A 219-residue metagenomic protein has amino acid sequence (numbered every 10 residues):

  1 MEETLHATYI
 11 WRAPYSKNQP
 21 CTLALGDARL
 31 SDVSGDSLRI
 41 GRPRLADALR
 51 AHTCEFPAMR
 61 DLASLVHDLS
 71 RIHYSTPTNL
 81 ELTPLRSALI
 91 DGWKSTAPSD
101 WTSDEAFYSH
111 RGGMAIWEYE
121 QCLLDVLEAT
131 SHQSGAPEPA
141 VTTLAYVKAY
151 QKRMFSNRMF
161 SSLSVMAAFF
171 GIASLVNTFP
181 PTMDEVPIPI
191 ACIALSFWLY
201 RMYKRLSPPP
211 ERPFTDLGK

Functional and structural regions predicted by a protein language model:
M1-L30, S34-G35, L45-R60, D68 (+6 more regions): ATP-dependent phospho-/nucleotidyl transfer catalytic cores
S37-L38, P98: N-terminal start-of-chain detector that recognizes signal peptides and the immediate post-cleavage beginning
I40-P43: Detector for the conserved DFG-like motif's central hydrophobic residue
L80, P84, K94-C192, S196-F214: ATP/Mg2+ or Mg2+-diphosphate-binding catalytic cores that bind nucleotide phosphates or diphosphates via glycine-rich
G218-K219: Cytosolic juxtamembrane regulatory segments of multi-pass membrane proteins
